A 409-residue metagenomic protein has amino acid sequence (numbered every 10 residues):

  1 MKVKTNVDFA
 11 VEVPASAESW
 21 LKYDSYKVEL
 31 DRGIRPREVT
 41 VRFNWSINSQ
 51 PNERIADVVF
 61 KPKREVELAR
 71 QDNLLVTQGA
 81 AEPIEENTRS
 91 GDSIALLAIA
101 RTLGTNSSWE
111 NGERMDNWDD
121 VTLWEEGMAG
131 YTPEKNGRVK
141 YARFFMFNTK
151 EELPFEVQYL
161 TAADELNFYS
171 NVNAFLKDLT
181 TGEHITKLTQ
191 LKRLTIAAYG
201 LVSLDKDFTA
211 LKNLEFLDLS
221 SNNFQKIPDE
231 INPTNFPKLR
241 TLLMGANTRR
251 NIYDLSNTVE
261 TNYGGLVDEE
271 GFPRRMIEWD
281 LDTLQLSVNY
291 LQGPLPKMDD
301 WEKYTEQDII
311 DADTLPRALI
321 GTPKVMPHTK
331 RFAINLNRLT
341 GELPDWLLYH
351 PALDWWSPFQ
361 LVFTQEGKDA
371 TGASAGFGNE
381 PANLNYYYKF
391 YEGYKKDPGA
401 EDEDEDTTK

Functional and structural regions predicted by a protein language model:
M1, T5-R42: Surface-exposed binding patches on compact interaction domains or structured appendages
P83-E126: Surface-exposed cap/linker segments adjacent to membranes
M115-V202: LRR N-terminal entry segment and analogous cap-like coil->beta motifs
N136, Y159-A163, I185-L191, T209-L214 (+6 more regions): Leucine-rich repeat
A142-F144, D164-Y169, L191-I196, L214-L219 (+5 more regions): Conserved hydrophobic beta-strand positions in leucine-rich repeat
L153-V157, L176-I185, L204-F208, I227-N232 (+4 more regions): The feature encodes a structural signal of leucine-rich repeats
N171, Y199, N222, N247 (+3 more regions): Consensus "Asn ladder" position of solenoid repeat domains
T322-T408: Leucine-rich solenoid repeat scaffolds
